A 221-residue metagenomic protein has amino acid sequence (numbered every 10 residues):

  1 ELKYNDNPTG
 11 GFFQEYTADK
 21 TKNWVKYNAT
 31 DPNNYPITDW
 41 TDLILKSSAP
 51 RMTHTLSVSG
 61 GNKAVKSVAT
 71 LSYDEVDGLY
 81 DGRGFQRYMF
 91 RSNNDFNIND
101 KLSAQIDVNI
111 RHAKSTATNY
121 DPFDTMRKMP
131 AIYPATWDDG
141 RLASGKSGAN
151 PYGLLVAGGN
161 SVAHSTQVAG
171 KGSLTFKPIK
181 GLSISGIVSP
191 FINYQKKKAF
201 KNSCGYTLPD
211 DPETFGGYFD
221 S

Functional and structural regions predicted by a protein language model:
E1-I37, S48, G78-F85, M89-A169 (+2 more regions): Surface-exposed loop/interface segments of Gram-negative outer-membrane beta-barrel transport/assembly proteins
L43-L45: C-terminal beta-signal and adjacent terminal beta-strands/loops of Gram-negative outer-membrane beta-barrel proteins
P50-L56: Solvent-exposed "coupling" segments
R51, N62-K63, N97-S103, K177-I179: Outer-membrane beta-barrel channels and translocator barrels
L56-N62, F90-F96, G170-F176: Residues on the lipid-exposed face of transmembrane beta-strands in outer-membrane beta-barrel proteins
D74-V76: Ligand-site clamp/hinge motif
